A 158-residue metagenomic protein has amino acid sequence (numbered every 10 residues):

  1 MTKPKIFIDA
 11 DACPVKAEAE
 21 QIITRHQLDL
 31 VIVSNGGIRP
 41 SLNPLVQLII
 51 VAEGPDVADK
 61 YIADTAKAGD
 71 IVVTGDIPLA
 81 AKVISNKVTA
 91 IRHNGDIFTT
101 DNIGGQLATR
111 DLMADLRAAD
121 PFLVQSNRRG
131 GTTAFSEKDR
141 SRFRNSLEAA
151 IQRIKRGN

Functional and structural regions predicted by a protein language model:
T2-N158: Nuclease catalytic cores that cleave nucleic-acid phosphodiester bonds, predominantly acidic two-metal-ion
